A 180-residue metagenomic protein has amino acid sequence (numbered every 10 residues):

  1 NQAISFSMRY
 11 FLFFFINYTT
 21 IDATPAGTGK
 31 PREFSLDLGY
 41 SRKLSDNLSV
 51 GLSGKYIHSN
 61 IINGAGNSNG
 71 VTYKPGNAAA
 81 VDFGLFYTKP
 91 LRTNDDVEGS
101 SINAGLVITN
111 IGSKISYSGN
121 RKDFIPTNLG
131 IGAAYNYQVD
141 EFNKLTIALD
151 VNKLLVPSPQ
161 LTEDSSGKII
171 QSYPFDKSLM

Functional and structural regions predicted by a protein language model:
N1-M180: Subset of outer-membrane beta-barrel
